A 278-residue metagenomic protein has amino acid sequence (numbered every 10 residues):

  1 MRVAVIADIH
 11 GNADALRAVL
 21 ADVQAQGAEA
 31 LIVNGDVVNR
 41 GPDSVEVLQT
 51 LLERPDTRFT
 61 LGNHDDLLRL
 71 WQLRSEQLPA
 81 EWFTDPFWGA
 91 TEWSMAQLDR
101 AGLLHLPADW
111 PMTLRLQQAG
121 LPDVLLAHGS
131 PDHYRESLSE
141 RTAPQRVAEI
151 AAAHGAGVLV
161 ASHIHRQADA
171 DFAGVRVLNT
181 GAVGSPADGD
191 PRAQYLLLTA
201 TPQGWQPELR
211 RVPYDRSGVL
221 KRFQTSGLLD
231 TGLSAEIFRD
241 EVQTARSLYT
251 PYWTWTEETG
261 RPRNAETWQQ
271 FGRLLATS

Functional and structural regions predicted by a protein language model:
M1-T57: N-terminal active-site segment of His-dependent metallophosphoesterases
M1-V3, L116-L125, F172-R176, G204-Q206: Beta-strand-turn-beta hairpins that frame and shape the catalytic cleft of phosphate-ester-processing enzymes
I6-A7, L31-G35, R40, R58-N63 (+3 more regions): Active-site neighborhood of phospho(di)ester-bond hydrolases with catalytic His/Asp-centered motifs
H10-A15, N39-P42, H64-R69, D132-Y134 (+2 more regions): Active-site environment of divalent metal-dependent phosphoester hydrolases
A15, V37-R54, L68-A80, S137 (+1 more regions): Metal-dependent catalytic neighborhoods of phosphoester/phosphodiester hydrolases
R54-L114, P122-D123, T142-G155: Active-site neighborhood of divalent metal-dependent phosphoester bond hydrolases
T84-L98, A119-L121, G129-E140, A235-R239 (+4 more regions): Active-site-proximal loop/helix segment associated with metal-binding centers of metalloenzymes
D171-S278: Acidic, His/Gly-rich catalytic cores of divalent-metal-dependent hydrolytic chemistry
